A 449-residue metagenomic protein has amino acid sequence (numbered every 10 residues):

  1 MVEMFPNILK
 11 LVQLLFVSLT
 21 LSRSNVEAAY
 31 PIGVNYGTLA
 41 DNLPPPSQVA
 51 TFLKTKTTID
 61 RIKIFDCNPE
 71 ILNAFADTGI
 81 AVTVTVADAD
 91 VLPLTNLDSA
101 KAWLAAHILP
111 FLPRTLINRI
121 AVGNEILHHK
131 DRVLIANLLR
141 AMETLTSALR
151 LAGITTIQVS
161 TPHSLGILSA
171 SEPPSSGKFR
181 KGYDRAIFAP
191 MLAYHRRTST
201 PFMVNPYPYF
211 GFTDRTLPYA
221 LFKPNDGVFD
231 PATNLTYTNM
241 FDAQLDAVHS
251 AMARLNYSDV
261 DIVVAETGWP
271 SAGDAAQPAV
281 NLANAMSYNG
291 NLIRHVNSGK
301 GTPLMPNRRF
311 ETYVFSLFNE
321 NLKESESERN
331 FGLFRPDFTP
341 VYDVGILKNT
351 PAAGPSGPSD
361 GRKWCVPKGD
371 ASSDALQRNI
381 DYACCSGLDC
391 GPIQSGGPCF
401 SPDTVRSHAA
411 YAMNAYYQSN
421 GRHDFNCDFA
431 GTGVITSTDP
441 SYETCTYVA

Functional and structural regions predicted by a protein language model:
M1-G33, A352-R362, A449: Terminal membrane/secretory targeting segments in land-plant proteins
A29-P44, P93-L94, G177-G182, R362-S373: Active-site mouth loops of central-metabolism enzymes
I32-Y36, D60-I64, I80-T85, N118-V122 (+4 more regions): Hydrophobic faces of well-ordered beta-strands that scaffold small-molecule active sites in alpha/beta enzyme cores
G37-L53, D98-P110, R185-A189, A375-N379: Short, acidic/polar
Q48-E70, A81: Catalytic domains of carbohydrate-active enzymes, especially glycoside hydrolases
V49, L139, E143-L151, T155-S160 (+4 more regions): Substrate-binding and catalytic surfaces of secreted/luminal carbohydrate-active proteins
I71-L168, P173-S175, F179-Y183, V264: Substrate-binding cleft of extracellular glycoside hydrolase catalytic domains
P358, G433-T446: Extended low-complexity, polyampholyte segments enriched in Ser/Thr/Pro and acidic residues
